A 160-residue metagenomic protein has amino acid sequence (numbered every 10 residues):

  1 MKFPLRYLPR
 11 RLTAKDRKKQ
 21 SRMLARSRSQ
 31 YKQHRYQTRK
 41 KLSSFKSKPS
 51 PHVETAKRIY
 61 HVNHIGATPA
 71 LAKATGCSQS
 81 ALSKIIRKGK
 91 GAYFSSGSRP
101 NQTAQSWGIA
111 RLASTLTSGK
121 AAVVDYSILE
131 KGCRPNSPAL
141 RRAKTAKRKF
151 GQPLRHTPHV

Functional and structural regions predicted by a protein language model:
M1-V160: Arg/Lys-rich, low-complexity, intrinsically disordered basic segments
